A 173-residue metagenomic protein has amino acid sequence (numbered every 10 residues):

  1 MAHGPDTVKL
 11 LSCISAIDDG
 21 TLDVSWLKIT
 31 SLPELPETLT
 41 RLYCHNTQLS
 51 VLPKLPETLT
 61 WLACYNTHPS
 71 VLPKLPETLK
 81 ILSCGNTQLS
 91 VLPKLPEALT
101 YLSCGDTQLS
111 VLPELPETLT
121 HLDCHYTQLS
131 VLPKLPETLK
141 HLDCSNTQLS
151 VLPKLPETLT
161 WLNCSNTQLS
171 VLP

Functional and structural regions predicted by a protein language model:
M1, Q168-P173: Short intrinsically disordered, low-complexity coil segments enriched in acidic
M1-E34, L39: N-terminal capping/linker segments that flank leucine-rich repeat
L22-K28, Y43-L49, T58-P69, T78-L89 (+4 more regions): Concave beta-strand-loop units of leucine-rich repeat
L32-L35, L52-L55, L72-L75, L92-L95 (+4 more regions): Canonical leucine-rich repeat
